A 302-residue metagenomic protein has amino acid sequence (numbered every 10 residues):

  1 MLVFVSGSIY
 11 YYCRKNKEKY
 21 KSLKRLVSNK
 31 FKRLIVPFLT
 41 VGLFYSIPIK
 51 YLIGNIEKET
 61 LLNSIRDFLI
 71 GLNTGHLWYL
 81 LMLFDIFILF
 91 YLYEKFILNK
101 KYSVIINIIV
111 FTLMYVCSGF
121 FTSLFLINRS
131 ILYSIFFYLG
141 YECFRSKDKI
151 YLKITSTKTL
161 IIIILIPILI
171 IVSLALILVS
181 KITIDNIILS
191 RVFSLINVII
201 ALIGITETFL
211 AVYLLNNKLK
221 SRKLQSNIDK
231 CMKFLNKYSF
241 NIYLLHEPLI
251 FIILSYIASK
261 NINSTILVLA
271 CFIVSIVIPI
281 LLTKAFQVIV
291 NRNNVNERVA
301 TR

Functional and structural regions predicted by a protein language model:
M1, F68-M82, G119-F137, L176-E207: Interfacial loop-to-helix transition and helix-capping segments at the boundaries of transmembrane helices
Y10-E18, Y91-L98, C117-G119, L139-I150 (+4 more regions): Structural signal for the C-terminal ends of transmembrane alpha-helices and the immediately following loop
C13-I49, G54-G75, I86, K233-Y243 (+1 more regions): Transmembrane alpha-helical segments and their boundary/interface "anchor" motifs in multi-pass integral membrane
L43, I47, I108-T122, L165-S180 (+1 more regions): Aromatic-anchored segments of alpha-helical transmembrane domains
F87-T112, E142-L165: Solvent-exposed interhelical
I106-D148: Loop-centered beta-sheet repeat module
Y151-K233, Y238, T265: Alpha-helical transmembrane segments and terminal signal-anchor/GPI-anchor hydrophobic tails, characterized by long
V212-N236, E247-R302: C-terminal "closing" transmembrane helix and its immediate cytosolic amphipathic cap in multi-pass membrane proteins
